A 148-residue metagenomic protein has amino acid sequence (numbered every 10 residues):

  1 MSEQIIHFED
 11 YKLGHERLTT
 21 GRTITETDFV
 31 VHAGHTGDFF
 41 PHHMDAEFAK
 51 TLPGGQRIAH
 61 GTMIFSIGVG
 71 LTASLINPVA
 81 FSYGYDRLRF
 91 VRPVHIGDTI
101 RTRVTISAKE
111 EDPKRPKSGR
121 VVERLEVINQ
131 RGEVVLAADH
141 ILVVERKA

Functional and structural regions predicted by a protein language model:
M1-L13, V94-T99, R103-A148: HotDog/MaoC-like acyl-thioester-processing domains
S2-G84, K147: Hot-dog-fold acyl-thioester-processing enzymes
P41-H43, S82-Y83, L88-F90, K114 (+2 more regions): Short, intrinsically disordered/low-complexity patches at protein termini and at juxtamembrane boundaries
S74-I96, T102: Mid-chain, well-packed structural core segment of small domains
